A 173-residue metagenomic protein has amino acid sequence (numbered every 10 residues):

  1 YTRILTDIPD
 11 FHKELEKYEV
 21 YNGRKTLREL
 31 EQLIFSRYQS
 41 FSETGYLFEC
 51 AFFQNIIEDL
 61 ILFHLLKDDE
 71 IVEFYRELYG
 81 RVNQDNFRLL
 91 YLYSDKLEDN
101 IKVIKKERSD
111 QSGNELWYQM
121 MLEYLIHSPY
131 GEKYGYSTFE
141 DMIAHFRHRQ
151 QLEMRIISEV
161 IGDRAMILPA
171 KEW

Functional and structural regions predicted by a protein language model:
Y1-L65: ATP-dependent small-molecule kinase phosphotransfer cores that center on conserved nucleotide phosphate-binding segments
D7-R28, L89-I101, M121-Y130: Charged, low-complexity, helix/coiled-coil-prone segments
T26, K67, K96, T138-E140 (+1 more regions): Alpha-helix initiation/capping motif
L27-F35, H64-Y79, N114, I143-E153: Well-ordered, non-membrane alpha-helical segments in soluble/globular domains
E31-R37, I104-G113, S137-E140: Short, mixed-charge, low-aromatic patches
S40-T44, E77-L90, R149-I167: A structural motif corresponding to the C-terminal end of an alpha-helix and its immediate exit/capping segment
E49-A51, D68-E123: Conserved phosphate-donor/acceptor-positioning beta-strand/loop module used by diverse small-molecule
L116-W173: NTP-dependent small-molecule kinase module
